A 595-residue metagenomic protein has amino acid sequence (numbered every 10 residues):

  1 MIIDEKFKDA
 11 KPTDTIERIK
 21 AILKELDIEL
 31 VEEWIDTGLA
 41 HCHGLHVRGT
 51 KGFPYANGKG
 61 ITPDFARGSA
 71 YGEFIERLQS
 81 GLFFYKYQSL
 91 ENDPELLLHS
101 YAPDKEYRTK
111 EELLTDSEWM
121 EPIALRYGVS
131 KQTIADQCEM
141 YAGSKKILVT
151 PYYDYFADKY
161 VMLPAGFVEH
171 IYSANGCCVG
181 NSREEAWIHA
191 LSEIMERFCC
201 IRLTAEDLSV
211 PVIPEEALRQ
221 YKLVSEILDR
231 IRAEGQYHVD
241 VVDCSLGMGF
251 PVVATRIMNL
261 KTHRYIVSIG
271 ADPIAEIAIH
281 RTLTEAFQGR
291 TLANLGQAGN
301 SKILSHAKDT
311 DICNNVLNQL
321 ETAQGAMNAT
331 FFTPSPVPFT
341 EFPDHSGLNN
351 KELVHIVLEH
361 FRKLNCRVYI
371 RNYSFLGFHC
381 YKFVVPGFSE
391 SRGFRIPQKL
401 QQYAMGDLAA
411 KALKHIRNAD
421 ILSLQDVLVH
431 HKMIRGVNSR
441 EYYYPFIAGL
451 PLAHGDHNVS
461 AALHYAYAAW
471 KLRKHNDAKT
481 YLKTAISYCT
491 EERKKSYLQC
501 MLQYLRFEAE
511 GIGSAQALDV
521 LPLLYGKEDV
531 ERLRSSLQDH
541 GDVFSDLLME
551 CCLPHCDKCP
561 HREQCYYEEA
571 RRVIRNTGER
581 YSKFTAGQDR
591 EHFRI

Functional and structural regions predicted by a protein language model:
M1-I595: Helix-biased "structured C-terminal domain" signature
